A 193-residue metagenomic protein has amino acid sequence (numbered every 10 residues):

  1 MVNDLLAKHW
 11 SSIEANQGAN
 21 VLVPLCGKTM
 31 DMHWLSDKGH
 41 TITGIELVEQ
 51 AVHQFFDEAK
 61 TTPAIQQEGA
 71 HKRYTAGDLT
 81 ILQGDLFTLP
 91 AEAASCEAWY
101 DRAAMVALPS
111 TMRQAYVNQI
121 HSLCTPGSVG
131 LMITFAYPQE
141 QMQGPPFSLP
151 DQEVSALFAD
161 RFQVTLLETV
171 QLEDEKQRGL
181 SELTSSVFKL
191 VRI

Functional and structural regions predicted by a protein language model:
M1-G18, K28-D31, G44-A91, V117-Q119 (+1 more regions): Class I (Rossmann-like) S-adenosyl-L-methionine-dependent methyltransferase catalytic domain, capturing the SAM-binding
A19-V21, H40-T41: Short active-site oxyanion
L22-T29, A104: Class I SAM-dependent methyltransferase "Motif I" SAM/SAH-binding loop
M32, I42, W99: Conserved catalytic-core segments centered on acid/base and nucleophilic motifs
S36-D37: Gly/Ala-rich phosphate-binding loop of Rossmann-like dinucleotide-binding domains, activating on the conserved
A91-W99: A short acidic, Gly/Pro-enriched loop at the edge of an enzyme's catalytic core that lines a small-molecule cofactor
A107-Q119: A short, conserved alpha-helix within the catalytic core of class I
